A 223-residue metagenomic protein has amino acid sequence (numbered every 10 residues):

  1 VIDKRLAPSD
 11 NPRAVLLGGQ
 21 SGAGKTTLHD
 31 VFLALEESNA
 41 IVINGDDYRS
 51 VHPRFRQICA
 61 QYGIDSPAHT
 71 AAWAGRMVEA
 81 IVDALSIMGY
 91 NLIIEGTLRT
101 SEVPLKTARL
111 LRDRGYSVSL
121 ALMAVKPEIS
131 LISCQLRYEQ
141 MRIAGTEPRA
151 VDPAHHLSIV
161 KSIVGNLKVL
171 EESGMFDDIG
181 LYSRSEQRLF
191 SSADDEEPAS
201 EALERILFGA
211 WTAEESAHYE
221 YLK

Functional and structural regions predicted by a protein language model:
V1-P8: Pre-Walker A adenine-sensing motif
V15-L16: Short hydrophobic/aromatic beta-strand immediately N-terminal to the Walker A/P-loop
Q20-S21: The conserved Walker
K25: Conserved lysine of the Walker
L28: Hydrophobic positions on the alpha1 helix immediately C-terminal to the Walker A/P-loop
A40-R109: Conserved nucleotide-sensing/catalytic segment adjacent to the nucleotide-binding pocket in NTP-handling enzymes
R112-Q135: Conserved phosphate-donor/acceptor-positioning beta-strand/loop module used by diverse small-molecule
I132-K223: Conserved GTP-binding G-domain of TRAFAC-class P-loop NTPases and closely related GTPase folds
